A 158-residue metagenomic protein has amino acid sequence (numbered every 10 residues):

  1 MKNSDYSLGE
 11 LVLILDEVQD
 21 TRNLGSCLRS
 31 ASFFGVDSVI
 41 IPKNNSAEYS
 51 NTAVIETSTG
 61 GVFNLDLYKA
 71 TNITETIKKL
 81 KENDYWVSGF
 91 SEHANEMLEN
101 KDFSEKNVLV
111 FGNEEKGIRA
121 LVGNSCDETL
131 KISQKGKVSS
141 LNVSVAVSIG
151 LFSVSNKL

Functional and structural regions predicted by a protein language model:
M1-E96: RNA substrate-binding interface of SAM-dependent RNA methyltransferases
K2, K43, K69, K78-K81 (+6 more regions): Context-gated lysine
T21, A70, K116, S140 (+1 more regions): Electropositive phosphate-/nucleotide-binding environments in soluble metabolic enzymes
L28, V54, K81-N83, D102 (+3 more regions): Surface-exposed beta-strand edges and their flanking turn/coil or helix-capping segments
F33, I55-G61, A120-L158: Structured adenosyl-cofactor binding patch, chiefly the S-adenosyl-L-methionine
S88-N142: Active-site/ligand-binding-proximal alpha/beta "capping" segment
